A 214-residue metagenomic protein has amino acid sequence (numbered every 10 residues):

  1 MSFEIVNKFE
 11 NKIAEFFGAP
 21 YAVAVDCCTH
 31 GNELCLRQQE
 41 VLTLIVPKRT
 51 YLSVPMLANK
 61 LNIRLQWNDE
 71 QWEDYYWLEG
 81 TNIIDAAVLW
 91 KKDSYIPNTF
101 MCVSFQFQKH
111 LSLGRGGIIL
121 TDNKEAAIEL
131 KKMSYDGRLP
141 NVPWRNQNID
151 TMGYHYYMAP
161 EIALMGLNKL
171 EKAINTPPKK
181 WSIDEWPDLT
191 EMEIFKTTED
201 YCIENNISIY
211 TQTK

Functional and structural regions predicted by a protein language model:
M1-K8, Q71, G166-N168: A structural motif shared across PLP-dependent enzymes of the aminotransferase-like
K8, H30, L52-S53, E125: Short alpha-helical
N11-C35, I45-R49: Short loop-beta-helix segment that forms the pyridoxal 5′-phosphate
A19-P20, V41, N123: Short, well-ordered coil loops that connect the C-terminus of an alpha-helix to the N-terminus of a beta-strand
L34-Y95: PLP-dependent aminotransferase-like
W90-K92, F100-K214: Active-site region of PLP-dependent enzymes
